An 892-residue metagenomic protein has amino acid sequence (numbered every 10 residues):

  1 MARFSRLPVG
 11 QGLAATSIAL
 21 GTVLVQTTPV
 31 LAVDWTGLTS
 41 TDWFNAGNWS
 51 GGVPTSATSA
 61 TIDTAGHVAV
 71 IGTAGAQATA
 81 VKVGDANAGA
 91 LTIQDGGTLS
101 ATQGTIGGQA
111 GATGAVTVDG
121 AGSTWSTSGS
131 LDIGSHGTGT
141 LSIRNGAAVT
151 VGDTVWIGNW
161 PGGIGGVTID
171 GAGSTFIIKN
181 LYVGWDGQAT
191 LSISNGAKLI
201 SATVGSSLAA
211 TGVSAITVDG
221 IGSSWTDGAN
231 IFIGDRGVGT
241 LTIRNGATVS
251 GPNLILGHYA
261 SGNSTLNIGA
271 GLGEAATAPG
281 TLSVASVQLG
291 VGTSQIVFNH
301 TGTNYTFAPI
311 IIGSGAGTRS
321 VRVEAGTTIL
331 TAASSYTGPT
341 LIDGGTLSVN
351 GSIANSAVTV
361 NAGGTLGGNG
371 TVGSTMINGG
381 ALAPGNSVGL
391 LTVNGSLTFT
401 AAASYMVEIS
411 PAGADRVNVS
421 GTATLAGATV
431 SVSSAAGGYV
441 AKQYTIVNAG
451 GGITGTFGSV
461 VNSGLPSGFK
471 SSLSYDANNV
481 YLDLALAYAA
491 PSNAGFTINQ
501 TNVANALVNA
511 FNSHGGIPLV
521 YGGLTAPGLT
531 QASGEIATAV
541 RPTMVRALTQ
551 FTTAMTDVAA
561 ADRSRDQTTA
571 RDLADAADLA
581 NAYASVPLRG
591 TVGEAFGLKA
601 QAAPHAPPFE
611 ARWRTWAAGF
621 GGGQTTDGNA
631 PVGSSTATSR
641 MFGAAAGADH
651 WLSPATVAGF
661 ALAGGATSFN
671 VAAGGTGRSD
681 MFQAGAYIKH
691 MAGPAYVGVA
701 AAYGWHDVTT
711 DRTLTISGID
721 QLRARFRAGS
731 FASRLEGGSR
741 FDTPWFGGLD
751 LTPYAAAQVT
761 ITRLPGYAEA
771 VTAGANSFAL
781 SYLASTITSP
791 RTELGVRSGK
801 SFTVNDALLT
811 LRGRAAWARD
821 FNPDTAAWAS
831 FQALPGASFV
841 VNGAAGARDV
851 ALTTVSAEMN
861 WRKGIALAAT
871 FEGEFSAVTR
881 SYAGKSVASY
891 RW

Functional and structural regions predicted by a protein language model:
A32-G107, W125-G129, T150-G152, I157 (+9 more regions): Extracellular beta-sheet-rich ligand-binding/adhesion modules
A65-G66, A86, G96, G146 (+9 more regions): Tight coil/turn sites that cap or link beta-strands
A88, R236-G237, V291-V360, L425 (+1 more regions): Extracellular repeat-rich scaffold modules on cell surfaces
S294, G317-V321, T365-T445, T792: Extracellular beta-strand/loop-rich repeat segments of large surface/secreted proteins
I517-F746, S856, A868-W892: Outer membrane beta-barrel translocator domains of Type V secretion systems
L524, Y583, N629-S639, F669-R678 (+3 more regions): Solvent-exposed, glycine/polar-rich loop segments of beta-barrel outer-membrane systems
F731, Q758-I761, A770, S777-W892: Outer membrane beta-barrel transmembrane domains
